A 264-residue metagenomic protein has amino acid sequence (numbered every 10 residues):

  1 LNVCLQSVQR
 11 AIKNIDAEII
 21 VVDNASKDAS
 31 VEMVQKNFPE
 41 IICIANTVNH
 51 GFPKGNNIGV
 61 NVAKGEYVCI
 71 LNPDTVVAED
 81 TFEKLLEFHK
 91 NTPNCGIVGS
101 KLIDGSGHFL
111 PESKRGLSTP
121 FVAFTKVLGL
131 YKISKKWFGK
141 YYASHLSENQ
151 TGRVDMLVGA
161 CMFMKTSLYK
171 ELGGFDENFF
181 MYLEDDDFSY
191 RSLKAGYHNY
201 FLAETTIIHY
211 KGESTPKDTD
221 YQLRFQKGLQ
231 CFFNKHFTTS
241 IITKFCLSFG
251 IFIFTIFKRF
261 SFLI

Functional and structural regions predicted by a protein language model:
Q6-D16: Short, acidic, metal-binding catalytic loop of nucleotide-sugar glycosyltransferases
S7, D23-E32, V48: A conserved acidic beta->alpha catalytic loop
A45-A63: Glycine-rich, basic loop-to-helix element that forms the pyrophosphate-binding segment of sugar-nucleotide handling
V68: Short aromatic/hydrophobic "clamp" motif used to bind/position activated sugar donors
V76-E112: Conserved donor NDP-sugar-binding/catalytic core segment of glycosyltransferases
L117-V154: Short, flexible, basic/aromatic active-site loop/helix in glycosyltransferases
S147-T206: A short, conserved alpha-helix in the catalytic core of glycosyltransferases
S189-I264: Active-site-adjacent helix/loop segment of glycosyltransferases that harbors family-specific signature motifs
